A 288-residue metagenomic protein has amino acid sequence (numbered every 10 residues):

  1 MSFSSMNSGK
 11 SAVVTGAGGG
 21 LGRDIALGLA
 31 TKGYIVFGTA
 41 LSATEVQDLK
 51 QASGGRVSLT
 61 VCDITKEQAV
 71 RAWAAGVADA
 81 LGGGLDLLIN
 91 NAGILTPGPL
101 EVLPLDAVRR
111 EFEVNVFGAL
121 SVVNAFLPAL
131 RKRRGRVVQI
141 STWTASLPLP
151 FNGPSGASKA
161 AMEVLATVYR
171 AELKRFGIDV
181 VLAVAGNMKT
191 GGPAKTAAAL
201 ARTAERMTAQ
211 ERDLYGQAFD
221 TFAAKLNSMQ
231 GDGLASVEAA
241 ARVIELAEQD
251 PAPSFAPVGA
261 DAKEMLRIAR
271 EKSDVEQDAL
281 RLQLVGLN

Functional and structural regions predicted by a protein language model:
G18-G19: Conserved glycine-rich cofactor-binding loop
K32-Q47: Conserved glycine-rich Rossmann-like NAD(P)H-binding loop of the short-chain dehydrogenase/reductase
C62-A75, L105: The beta1-alpha1 cofactor-binding region of Rossmann-like NAD(H)/NADP(H)-dependent oxidoreductases
N91-T96: Conserved NAD(P)H cofactor-binding loop of Rossmann-fold oxidoreductase domains
P99-L100, A107-R109: Substrate-binding pocket helix/loop in short-chain dehydrogenase/reductase
V123, S158-A161: Active-site helix of classical SDR
R175-A252: SDR active-site lid
